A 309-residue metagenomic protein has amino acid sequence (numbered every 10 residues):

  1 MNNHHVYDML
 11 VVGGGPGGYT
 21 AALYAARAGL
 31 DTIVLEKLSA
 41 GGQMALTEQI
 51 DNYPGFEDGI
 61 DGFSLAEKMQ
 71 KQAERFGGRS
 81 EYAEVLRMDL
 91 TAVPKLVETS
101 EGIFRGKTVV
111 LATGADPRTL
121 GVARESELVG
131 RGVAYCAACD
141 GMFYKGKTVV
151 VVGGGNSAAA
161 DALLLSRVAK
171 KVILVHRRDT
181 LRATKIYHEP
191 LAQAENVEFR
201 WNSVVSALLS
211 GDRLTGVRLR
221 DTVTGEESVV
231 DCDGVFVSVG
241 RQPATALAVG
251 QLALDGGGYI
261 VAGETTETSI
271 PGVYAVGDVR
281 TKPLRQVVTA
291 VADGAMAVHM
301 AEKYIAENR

Functional and structural regions predicted by a protein language model:
N2-N3, Y7-F76, A159-T184, D255: Beta1-alpha1 glycine-rich phosphate/pyrophosphate-binding loop at the start of Rossmann-like nucleotide-binding domains
V6-D8, Y82-A83, K145-K147, N202 (+2 more regions): Phosphate-coordination loops involved in phosphoryl transfer and adenosine-cofactor binding
G14, T113-G114, V239-G240: Glycine-rich, N-terminal phosphate-binding loop of Rossmann-like dinucleotide-binding domains
A73-V93, V97-E98, I103-F104, S166-G263 (+1 more regions): A Rossmann-like FAD-binding core segment of flavoenzymes
S80-F143, G154: Glycine/small-residue-rich loop that forms an oxyanion/phosphate-binding "nest" at active or ligand-binding sites
G121, E127-F143, V239-T289, D293-M296 (+1 more regions): FAD-site-proximal beta/loop scaffold in flavoenzymes
